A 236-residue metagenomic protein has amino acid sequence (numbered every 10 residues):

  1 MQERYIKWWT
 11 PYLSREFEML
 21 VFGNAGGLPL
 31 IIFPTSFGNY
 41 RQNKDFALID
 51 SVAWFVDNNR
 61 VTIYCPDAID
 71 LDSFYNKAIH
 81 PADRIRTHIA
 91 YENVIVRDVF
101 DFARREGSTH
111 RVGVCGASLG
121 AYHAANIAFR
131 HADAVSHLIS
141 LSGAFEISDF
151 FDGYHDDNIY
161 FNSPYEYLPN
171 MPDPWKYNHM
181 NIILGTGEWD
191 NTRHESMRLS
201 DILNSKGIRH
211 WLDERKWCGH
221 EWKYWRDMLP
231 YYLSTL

Functional and structural regions predicted by a protein language model:
M1-L236: Non-catalytic cap/lid and distal C-terminal segments of serine-dependent acyl enzymes
